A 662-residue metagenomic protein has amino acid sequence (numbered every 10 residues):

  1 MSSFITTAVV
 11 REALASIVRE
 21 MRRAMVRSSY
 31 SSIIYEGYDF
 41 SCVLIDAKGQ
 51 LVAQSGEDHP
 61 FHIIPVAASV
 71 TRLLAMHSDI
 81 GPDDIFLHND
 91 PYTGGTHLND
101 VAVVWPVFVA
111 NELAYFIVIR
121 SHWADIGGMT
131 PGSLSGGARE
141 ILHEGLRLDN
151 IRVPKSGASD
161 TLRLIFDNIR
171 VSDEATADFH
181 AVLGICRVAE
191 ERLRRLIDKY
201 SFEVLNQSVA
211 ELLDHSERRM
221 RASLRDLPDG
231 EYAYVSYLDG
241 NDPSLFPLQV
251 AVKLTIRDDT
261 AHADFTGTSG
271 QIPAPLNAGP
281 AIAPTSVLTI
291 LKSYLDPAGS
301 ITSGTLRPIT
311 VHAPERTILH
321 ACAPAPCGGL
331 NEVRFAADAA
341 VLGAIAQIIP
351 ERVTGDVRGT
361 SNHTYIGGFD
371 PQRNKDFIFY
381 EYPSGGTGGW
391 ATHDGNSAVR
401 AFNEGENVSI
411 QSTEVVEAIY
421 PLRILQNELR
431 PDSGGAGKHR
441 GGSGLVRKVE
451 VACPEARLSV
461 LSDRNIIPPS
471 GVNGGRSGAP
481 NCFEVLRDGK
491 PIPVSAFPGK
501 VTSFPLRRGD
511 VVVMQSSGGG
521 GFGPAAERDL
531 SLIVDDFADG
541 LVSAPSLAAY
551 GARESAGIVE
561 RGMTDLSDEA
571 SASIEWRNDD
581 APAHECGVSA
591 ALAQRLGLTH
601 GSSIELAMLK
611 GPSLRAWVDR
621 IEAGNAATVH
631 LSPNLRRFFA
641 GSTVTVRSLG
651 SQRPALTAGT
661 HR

Functional and structural regions predicted by a protein language model:
M1-P82, D90-V109, L113-S567: Glycine/proline-enriched, intrinsically flexible loops and inter-domain linkers
F86, A114, L506, V512 (+2 more regions): Generic structural signal for buried aliphatic residues
P91, S517, L609, L649-S651: Short, surface-exposed secondary-structure boundary micro-motifs
N111, L609-G611: Glycine-centered tight beta-turn/hairpin loop motif at sheet-sheet or coil-to-beta transitions
L541-V559, N634-R653: Glycine- and charge-enriched low-complexity intrinsically disordered segments
A572-A607, R615-L649, A658-R662: Short beta-strand-centered segments at strand-helix junctions
